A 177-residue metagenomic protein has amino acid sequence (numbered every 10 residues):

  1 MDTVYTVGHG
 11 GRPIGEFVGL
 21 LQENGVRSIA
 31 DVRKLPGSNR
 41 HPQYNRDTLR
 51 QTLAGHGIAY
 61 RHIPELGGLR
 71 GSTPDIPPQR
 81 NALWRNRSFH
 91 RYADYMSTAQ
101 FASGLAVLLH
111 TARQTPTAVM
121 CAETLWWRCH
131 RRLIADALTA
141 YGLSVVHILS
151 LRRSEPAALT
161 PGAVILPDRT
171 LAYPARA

Functional and structural regions predicted by a protein language model:
M1-A177: Residues lining hydrophobic/aromatic ligand-binding pockets adjacent to catalytic sites
